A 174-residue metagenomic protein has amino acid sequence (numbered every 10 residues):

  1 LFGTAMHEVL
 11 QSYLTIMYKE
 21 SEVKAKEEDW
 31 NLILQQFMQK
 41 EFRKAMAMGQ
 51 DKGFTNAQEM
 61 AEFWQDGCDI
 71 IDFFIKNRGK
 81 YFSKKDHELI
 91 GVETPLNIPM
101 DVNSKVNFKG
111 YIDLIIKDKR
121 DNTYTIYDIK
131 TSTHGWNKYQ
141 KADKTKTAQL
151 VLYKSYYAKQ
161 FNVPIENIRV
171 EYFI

Functional and structural regions predicted by a protein language model:
L1, I16-V23, N137-Q140: Short, polar/flexible loop-turn hinges at active-site or ligand-entry regions and domain interfaces
L1-T4, A57, Y139-K144: Short, charged/polar micro-motifs that form catalytic or ligand-binding hotspots
F2, M6, F63, G67 (+1 more regions): Hydrophobic (often cysteine-bearing) scaffold residues that line and stabilize catalytic clefts of nucleotide/cofactor
V9-P95, P99: A non-catalytic, helix-rich entry segment at domain boundaries
H87-I90, T94-I174: Mg2+/Mn2+-dependent nuclease catalytic core
